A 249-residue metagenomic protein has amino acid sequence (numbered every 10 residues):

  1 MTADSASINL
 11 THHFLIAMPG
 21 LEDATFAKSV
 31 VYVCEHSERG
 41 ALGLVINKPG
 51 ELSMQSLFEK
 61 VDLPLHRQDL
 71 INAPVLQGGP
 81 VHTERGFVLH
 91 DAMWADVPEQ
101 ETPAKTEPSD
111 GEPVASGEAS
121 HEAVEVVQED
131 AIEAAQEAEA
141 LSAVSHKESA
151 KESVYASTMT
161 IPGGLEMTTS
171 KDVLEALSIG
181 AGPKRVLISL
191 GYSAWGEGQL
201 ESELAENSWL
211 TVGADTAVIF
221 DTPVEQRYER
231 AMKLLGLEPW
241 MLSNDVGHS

Functional and structural regions predicted by a protein language model:
M1-I188, S193-S249: A short aromatic-anchored loop/beta-hairpin motif
